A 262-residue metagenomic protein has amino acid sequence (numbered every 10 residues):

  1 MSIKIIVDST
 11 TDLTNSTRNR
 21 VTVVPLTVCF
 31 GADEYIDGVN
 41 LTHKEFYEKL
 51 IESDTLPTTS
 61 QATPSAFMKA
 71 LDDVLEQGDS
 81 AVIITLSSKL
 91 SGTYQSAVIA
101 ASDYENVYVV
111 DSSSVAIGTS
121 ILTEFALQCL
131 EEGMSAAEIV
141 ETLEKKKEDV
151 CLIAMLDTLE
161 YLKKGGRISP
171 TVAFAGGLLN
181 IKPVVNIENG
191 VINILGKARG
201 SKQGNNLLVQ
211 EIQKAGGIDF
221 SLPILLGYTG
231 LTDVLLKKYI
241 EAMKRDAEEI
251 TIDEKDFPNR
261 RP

Functional and structural regions predicted by a protein language model:
M1, N19, E76-D79: Structured loop/turn residues at beta-strand edges in well-structured enzyme cores
I3-K4, T10-R18, T22-T27, A32-D33 (+2 more regions): Mixed-charge interfacial surface used for oligomerization/domain docking and macromolecular partner engagement
I6-V7, T85-S87, D111: Short beta-strand segments
Y35-D103: Class I S-adenosyl-L-methionine
L41, A62-S65, S113, I117 (+1 more regions): Residues at secondary-structure transition points
